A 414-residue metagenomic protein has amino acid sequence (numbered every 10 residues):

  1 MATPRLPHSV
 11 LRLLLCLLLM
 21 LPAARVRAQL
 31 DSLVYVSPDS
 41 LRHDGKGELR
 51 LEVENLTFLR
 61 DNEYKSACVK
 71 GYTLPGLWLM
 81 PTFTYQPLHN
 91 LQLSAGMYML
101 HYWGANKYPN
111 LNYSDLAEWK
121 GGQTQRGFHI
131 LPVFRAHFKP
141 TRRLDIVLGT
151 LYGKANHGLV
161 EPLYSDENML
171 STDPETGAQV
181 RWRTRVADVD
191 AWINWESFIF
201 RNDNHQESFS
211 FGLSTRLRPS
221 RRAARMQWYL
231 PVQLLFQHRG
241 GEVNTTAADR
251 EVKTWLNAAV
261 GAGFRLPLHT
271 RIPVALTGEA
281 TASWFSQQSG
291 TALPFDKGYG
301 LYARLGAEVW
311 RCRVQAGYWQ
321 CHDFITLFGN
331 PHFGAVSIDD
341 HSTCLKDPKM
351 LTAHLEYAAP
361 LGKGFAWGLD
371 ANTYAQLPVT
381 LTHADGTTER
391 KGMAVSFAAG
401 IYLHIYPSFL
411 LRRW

Functional and structural regions predicted by a protein language model:
L30-L49, Y85-L93, R142-R143, V186 (+5 more regions): Short loop/turn motifs that connect adjacent beta-strands in outer-membrane beta-barrel proteins
V53-D61, M97-W103, T150-A155, T184 (+9 more regions): Transmembrane beta-strands of outer-membrane beta-barrel pores
E54-W78, Y108-N110, G121-G122, T388: Surface-exposed strand-loop-strand hairpins of Gram-negative outer-membrane beta-barrel proteins
V69-P75, G122-F128, N168-T172, D203-S208 (+4 more regions): Replace "Gram-negative outer membrane beta-barrel proteins" with "bacterial and organellar outer membrane beta-barrel
L91-P140, E161-P162: Surface-exposed loop and membrane-interface regions of Gram-negative outer-membrane beta-barrel proteins
D145-R216: Surface-exposed coil loops of outer-membrane beta-barrel proteins
G158-P162, G290-F295, Y299, G306 (+2 more regions): Outer membrane beta-barrel transmembrane domains
M393-W414: Outer-membrane beta-barrel "beta-signal"
